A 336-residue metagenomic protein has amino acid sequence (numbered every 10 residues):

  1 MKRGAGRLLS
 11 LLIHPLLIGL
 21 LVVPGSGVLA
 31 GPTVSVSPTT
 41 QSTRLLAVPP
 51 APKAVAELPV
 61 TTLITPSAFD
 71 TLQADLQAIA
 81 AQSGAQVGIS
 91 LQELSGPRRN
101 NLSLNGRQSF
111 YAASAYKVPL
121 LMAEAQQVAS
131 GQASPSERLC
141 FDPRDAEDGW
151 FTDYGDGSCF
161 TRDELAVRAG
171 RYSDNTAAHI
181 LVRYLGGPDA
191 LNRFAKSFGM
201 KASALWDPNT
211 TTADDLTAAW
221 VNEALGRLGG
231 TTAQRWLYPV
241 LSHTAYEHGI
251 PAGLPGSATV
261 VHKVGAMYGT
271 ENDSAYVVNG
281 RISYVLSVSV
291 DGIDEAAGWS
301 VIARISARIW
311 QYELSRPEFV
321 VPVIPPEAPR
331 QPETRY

Functional and structural regions predicted by a protein language model:
K2-S83, Q108, R227-A245, G269-Y336: Structured C-terminal helix/loop/strand segments within mature extracytoplasmic catalytic/sensor domains
V60-Q73, P143-A146, Y154-T232, V240: Active-site-adjacent helix/loop patches that line small-molecule binding or acyl-intermediate pockets
A68, L72, L94, S136-T152 (+2 more regions): Acidic helix-start/capping segments at beta-turn-to-alpha-helix junctions
A85-S109: Short, conserved catalytic-motif segment at the N-terminal edge
G88-L91, A113, R168-R171, I180 (+2 more regions): Structural recognition of the beta-strand scaffold that forms the well-ordered cores of secreted hydrolase catalytic
F110-F141, L286: Active-site SXXK
M122-S130, A218-L225, A307-Q311: Short glycine/serine- and small hydrophobic-enriched flexible loop segments
H243-V264: Short Gly/Thr-rich strand-loop-strand
